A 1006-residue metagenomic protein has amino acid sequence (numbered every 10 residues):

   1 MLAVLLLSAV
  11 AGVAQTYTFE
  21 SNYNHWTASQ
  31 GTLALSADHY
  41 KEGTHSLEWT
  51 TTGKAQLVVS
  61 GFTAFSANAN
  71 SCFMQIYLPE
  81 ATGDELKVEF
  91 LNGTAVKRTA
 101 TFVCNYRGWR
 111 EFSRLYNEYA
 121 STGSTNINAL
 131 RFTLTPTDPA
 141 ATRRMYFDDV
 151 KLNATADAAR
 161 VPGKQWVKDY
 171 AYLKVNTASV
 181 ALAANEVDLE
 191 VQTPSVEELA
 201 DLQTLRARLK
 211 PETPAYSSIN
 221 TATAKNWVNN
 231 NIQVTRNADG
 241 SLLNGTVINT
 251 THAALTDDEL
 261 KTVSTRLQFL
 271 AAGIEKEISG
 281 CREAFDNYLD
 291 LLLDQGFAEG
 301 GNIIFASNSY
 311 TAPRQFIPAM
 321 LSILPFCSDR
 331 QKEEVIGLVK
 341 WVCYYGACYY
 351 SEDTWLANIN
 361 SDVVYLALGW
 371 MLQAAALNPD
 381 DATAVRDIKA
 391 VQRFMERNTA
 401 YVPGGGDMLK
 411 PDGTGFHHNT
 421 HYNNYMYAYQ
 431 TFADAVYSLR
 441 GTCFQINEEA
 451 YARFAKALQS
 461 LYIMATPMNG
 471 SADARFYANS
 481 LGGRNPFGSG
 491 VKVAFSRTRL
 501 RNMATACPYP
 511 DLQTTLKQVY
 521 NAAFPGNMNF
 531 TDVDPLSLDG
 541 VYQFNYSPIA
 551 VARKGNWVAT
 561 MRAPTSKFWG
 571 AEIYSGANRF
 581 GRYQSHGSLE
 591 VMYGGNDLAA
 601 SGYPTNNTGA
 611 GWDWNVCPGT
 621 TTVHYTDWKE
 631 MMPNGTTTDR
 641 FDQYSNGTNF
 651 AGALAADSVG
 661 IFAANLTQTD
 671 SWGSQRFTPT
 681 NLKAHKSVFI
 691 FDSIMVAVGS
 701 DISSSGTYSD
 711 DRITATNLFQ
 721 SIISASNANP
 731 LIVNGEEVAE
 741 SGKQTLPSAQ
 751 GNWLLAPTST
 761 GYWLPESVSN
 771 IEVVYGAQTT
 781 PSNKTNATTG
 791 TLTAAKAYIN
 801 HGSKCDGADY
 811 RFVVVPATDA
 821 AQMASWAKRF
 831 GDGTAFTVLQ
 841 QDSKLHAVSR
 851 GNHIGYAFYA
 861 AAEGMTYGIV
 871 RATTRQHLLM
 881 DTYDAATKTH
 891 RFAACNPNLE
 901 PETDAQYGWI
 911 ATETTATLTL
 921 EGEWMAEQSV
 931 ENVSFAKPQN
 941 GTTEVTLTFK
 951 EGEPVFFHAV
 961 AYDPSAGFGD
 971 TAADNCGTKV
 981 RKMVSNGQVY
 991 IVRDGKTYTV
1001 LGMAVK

Functional and structural regions predicted by a protein language model:
V13-Q30: Extracellular carbohydrate-recognition regions
F19, C72-Q75, E111-K151: Extracellular beta-strand ligand-recognition surfaces/modules
A28, W49-S71, L91-T101: Secreted extracellular polysaccharide-interacting domains
L35-K54: Short carbohydrate-recognition loop motifs
G83, G93-N126: Extracellular carbohydrate recognition and processing domains and analogous Trp-centered ligand-binding platforms
T204-A478: Aromatic-lined, polymer-binding surfaces characteristic of secreted/periplasmic polysaccharide-degrading enzymes
A428, A435-E923, E927, Q939 (+2 more regions): Extended polysaccharide-engagement surfaces of secreted carbohydrate-active enzymes
S965-K1006: C-terminal outer-membrane/trafficking sorting elements
